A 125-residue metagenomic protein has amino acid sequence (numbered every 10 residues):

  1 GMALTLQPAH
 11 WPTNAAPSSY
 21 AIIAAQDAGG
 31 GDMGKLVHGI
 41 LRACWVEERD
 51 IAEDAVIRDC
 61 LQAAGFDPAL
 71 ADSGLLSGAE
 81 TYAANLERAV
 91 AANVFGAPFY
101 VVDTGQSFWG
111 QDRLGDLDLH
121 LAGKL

Functional and structural regions predicted by a protein language model:
G1-C44: Structural alpha/beta surface segment adjacent to cysteine/selenocysteine redox centers across thiol/disulfide enzymes
G39-L125: C-terminal cap of thioredoxin/glutaredoxin-like
